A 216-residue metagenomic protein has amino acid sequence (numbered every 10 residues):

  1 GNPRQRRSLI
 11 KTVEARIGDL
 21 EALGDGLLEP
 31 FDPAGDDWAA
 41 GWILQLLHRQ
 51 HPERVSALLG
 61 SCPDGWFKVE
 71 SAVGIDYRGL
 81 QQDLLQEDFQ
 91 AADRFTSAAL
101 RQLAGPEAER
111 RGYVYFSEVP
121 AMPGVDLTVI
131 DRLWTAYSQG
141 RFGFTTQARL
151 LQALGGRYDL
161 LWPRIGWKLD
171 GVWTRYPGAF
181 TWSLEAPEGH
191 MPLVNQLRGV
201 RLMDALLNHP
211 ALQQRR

Functional and structural regions predicted by a protein language model:
G1, G35, A72, L84-L85: Hydrophobic/aromatic side-chain positions at a characteristic register within alpha-helices of tetratricopeptide repeats
G1-L28: Ordered, small/hydrophobic-rich secondary-structure cores
R4, L84-A92: Short helix-adjacent coil turns
R7-R16, W38-R49: Structural detector for internal amphipathic alpha-helices that build alpha-solenoid repeat scaffolds
R16-L20, A34, L103: Alpha-helical junction/boundary sensor with strong preference for TPR arrays
G18-F31, E53-W66: Amphipathic alpha-helical scaffolding segments comprising HEAT/armadillo-like alpha-solenoid repeats
L46-H48, S56-L58, C62, W66-G74 (+2 more regions): C-terminal-biased regions
